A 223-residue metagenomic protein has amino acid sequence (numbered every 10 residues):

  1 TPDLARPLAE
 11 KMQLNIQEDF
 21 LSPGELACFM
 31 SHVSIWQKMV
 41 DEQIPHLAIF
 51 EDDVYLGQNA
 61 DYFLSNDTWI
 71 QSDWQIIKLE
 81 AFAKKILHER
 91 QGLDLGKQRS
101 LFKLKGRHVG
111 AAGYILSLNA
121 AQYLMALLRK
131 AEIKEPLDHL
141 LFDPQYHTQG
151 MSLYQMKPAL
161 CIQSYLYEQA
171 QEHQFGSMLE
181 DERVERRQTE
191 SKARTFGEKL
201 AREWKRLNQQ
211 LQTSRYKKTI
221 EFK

Functional and structural regions predicted by a protein language model:
T1-F50, V54-K223: An acidic/histidine-cluster motif and surrounding catalytic segment that typifies divalent-metal-assisted enzyme active
